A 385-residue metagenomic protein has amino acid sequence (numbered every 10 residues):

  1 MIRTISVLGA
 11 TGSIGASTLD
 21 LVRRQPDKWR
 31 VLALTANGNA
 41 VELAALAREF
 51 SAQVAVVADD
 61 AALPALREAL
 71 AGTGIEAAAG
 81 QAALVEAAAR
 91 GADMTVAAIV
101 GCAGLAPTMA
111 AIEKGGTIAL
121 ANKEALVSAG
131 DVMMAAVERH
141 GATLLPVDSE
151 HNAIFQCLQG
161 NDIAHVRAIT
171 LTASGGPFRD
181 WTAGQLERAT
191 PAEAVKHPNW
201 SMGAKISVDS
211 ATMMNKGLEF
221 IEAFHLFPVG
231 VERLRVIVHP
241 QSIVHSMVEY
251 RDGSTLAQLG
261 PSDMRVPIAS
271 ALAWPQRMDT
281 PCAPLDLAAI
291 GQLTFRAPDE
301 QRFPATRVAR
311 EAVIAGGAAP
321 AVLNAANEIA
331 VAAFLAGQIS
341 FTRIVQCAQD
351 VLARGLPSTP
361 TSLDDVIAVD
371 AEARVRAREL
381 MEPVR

Functional and structural regions predicted by a protein language model:
M1-R385: Catalytic, metal-anchored helix/loop core of enzyme active sites in primary metabolism
